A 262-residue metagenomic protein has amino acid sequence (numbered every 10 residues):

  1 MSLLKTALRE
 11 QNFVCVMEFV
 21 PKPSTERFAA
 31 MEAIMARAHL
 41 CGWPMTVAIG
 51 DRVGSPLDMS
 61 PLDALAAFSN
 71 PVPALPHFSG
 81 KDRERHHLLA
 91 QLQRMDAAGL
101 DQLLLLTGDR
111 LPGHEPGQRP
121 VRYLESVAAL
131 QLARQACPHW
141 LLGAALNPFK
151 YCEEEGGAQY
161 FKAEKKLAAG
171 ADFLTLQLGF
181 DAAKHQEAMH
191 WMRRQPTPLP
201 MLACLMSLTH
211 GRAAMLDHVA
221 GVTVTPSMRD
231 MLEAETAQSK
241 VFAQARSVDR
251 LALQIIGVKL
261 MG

Functional and structural regions predicted by a protein language model:
M1-T46: Conserved N-terminal beta1-alpha1 strand-loop-helix module at the mouth
S2-K5, E26-F28, S55-A67, E84-A90 (+3 more regions): Active-site-adjacent beta->alpha loops and helix N-cap segments on the catalytic face of soluble alpha/beta enzymes
L3-K5, E26, A33, G108 (+2 more regions): Active-site pocket-lining/capping segments in soluble small-molecule metabolic enzymes
K5-E10, M35-G42, L62-V72, L92-L100 (+3 more regions): Acidic (Asp/Glu)-rich catalytic clusters
F13-A30, A74-H86, L141-A158, L232-D249: Active-site mouth loops of central-metabolism enzymes
C15-P21, M45-I49, A74-F78, L103-L105 (+5 more regions): Hydrophobic faces of well-ordered beta-strands that scaffold small-molecule active sites in alpha/beta enzyme cores
F19-T25, D51-S55, G80-R83, T107-L111 (+3 more regions): Active-site-proximal loop/turn and secondary-structure-junction residues that shape catalytic pockets, frequently
R83-A97, G156-A163, E187-R193, H210-A220: Catalytic cores of alpha/beta
